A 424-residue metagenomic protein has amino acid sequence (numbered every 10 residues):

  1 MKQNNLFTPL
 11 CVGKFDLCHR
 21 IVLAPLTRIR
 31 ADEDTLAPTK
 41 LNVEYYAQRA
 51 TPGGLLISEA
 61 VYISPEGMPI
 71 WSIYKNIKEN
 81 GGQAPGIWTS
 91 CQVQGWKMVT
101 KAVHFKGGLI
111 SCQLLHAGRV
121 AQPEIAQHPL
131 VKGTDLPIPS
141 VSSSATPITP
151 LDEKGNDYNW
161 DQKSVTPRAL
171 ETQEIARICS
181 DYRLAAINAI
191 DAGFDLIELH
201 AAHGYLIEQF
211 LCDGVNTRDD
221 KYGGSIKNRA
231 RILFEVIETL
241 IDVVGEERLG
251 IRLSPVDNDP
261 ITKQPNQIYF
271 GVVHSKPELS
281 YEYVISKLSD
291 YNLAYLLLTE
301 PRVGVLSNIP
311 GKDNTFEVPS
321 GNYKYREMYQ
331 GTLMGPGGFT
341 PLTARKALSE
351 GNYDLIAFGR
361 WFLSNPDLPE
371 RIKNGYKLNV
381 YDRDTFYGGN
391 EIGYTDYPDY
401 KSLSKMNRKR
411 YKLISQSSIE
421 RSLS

Functional and structural regions predicted by a protein language model:
M1-S424: Flavin-dependent oxidoreductase catalytic cores
